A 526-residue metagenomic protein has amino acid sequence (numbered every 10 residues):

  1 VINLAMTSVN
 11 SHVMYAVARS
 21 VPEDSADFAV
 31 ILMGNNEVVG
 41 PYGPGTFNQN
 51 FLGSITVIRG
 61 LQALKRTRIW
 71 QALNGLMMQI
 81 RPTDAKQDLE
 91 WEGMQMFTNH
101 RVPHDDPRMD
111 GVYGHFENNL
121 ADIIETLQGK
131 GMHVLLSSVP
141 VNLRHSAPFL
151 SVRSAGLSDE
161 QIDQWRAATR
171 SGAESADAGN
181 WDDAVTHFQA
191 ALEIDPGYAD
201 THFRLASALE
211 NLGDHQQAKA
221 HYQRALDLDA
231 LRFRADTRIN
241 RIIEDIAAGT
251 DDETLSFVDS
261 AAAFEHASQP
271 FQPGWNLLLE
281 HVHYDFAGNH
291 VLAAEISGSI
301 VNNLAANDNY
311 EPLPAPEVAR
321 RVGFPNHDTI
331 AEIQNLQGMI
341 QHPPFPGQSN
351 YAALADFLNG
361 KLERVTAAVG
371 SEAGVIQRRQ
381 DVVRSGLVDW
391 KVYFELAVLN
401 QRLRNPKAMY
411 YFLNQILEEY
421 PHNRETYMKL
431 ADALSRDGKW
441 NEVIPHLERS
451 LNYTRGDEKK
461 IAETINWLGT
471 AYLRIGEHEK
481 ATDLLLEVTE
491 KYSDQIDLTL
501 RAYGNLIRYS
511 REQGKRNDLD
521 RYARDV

Functional and structural regions predicted by a protein language model:
A26, P196-G197, A230, L387 (+5 more regions): Short coil turns that delineate tetratricopeptide repeat
G34-D245, S260-Q269, P273-W275, N302-E395: Serine-dependent acyl-ester chemistry module
A178, L212, L403, D437 (+2 more regions): Structural motif corresponding to the intra-repeat A-B loop/turn of tetratricopeptide repeats
